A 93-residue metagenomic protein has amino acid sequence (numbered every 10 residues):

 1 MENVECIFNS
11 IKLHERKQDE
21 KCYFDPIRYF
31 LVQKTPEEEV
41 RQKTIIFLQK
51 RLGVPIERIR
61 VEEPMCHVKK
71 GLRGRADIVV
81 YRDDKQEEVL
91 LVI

Functional and structural regions predicted by a protein language model:
M1-I93: A short, conserved, highly charged catalytic patch centered on acidic carboxylates
